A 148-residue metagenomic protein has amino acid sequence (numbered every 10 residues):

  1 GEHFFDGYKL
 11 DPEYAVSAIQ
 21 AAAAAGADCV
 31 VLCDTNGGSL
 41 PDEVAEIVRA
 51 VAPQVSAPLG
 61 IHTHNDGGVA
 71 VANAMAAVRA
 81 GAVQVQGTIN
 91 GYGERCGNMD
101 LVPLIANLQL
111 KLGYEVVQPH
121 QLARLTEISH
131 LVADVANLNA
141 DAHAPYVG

Functional and structural regions predicted by a protein language model:
G1-I61, A74-A82: Alpha/beta enzyme core
F4-Y8, N36, N65-V69, G91-E94 (+1 more regions): Acidic, glycine-rich active-site loops and adjacent beta-strand->loop/helix elements that engage anionic groups
V44, C96-P103: Histidine/acidic-residue-rich catalytic or RNA/ligand-binding cores of hydrolases and nuclease-related proteins
H62-G67, Q121: Active-site nucleophile and cofactor-binding loops and adjacent substrate-binding regions of central metabolic enzymes
N65-Y92, L101-L104: Thiamine diphosphate
Q86-E94, Q109-Q118: Short beta-alpha connecting loops at secondary-structure transitions that line or flank enzyme active sites
A106, L112-G148: A mid-to-C-terminal "edge-of-domain" accessory segment
